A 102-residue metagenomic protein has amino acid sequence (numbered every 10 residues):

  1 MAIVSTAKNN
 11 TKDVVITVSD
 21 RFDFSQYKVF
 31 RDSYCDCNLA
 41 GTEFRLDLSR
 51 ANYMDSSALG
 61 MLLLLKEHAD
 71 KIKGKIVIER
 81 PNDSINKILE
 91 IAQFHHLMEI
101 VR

Functional and structural regions predicted by a protein language model:
M1-V4, L63: Compositionally biased, low-hydrophobicity segments enriched in charged and small polar residues
I3-D32: STAS-typified acidic loop motif
F24-L97: Amphipathic alpha-helical interaction surfaces in cytosolic regulatory modules
E99-R102: Short acidic-hydrophobic, aromatic-tinged amphipathic segments that line or gate anion-handling sites
